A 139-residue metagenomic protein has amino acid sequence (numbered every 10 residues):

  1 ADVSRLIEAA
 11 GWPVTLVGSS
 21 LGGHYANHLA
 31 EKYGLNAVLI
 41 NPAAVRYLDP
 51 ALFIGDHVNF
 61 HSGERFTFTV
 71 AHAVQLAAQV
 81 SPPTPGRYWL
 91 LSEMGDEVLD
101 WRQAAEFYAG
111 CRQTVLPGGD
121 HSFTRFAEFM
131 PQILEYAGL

Functional and structural regions predicted by a protein language model:
A1-A10: Active-site catalytic motif of lipid deacylating hydrolases and related acyltransferases
G11-W12, P85: Active-site acidic short loop of glycosyltransferases
W12-P13, L91: Short, contiguous strand/loop micro-motifs
P13-T15, N36: Structural motif
V17-G22, A26: Gly/Ala-rich beta-loop-alpha elbow adjacent to hydrolase catalytic centers
L29-Y33: Aromatic pocket-lining residues of Rossmann-like dinucleotide-binding sites
N36-L139: The alpha/beta-hydrolase serine catalytic core
